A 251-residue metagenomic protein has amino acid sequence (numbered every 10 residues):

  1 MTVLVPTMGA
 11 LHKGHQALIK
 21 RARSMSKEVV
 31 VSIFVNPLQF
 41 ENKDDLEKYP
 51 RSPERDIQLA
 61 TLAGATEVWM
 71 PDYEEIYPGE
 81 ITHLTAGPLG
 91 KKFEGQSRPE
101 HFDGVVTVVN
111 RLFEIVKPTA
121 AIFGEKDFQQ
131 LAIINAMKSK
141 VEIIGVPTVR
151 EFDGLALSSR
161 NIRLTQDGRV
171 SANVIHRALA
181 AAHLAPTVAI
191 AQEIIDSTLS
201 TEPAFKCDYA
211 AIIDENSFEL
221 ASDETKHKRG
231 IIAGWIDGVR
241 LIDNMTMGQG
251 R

Functional and structural regions predicted by a protein language model:
M1-A204, I213, S217, M245: Nucleotidyltransferase catalytic core that binds NTPs
I194-R251: Phosphate/ribose-recognition catalytic cores of enzymes acting on nucleotide-derived substrates
